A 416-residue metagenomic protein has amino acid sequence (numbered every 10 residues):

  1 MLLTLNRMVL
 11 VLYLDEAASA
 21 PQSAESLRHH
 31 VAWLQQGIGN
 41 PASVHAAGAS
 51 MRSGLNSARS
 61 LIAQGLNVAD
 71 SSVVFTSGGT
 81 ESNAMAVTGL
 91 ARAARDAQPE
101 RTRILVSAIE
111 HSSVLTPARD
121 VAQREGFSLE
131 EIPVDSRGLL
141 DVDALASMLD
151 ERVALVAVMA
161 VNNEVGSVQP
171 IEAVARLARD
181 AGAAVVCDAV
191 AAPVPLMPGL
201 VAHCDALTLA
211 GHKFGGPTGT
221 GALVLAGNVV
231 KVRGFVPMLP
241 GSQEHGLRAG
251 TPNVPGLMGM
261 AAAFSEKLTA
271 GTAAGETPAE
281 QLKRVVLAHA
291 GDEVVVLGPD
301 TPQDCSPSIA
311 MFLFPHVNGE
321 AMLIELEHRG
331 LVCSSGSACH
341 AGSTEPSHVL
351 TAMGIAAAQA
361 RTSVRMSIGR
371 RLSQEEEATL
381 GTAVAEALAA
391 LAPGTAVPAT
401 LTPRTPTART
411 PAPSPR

Functional and structural regions predicted by a protein language model:
M1-R416: Pyridoxal 5′-phosphate
